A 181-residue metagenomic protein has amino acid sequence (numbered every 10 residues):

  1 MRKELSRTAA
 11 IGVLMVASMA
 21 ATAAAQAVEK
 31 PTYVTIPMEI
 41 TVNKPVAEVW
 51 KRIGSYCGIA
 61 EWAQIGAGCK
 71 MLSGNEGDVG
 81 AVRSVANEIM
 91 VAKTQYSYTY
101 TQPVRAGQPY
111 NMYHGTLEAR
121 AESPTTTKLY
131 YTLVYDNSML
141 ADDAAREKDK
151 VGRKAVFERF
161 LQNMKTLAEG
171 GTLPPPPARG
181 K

Functional and structural regions predicted by a protein language model:
M1-I11: Bacterial N-terminal signal peptides that target proteins for export
A10-A20: Bacterial N-terminal signal peptides
A23-K70: Hydrophobic ligand-binding cavity/cleft-lining segments
A25, P176-K181: Charge-rich (especially acidic), low-complexity segments
T41, G58-E61, G68-H114, N163-P176: Glycine-rich portal/gate segments that line the openings of hydrophobic small-molecule binding cavities
N43-A47, M90-Y96, E118-K128: A short, structured loop/turn motif at beta-sheet edges
A47, K51, C57, A155-E158 (+2 more regions): Solvent-exposed, polar/charged alpha-helical surfaces in well-ordered, non-transmembrane soluble domains, broadly
R105-R159: Beta-strand/loop substructures that line and gate deep hydrophobic ligand-binding cavities in soluble
